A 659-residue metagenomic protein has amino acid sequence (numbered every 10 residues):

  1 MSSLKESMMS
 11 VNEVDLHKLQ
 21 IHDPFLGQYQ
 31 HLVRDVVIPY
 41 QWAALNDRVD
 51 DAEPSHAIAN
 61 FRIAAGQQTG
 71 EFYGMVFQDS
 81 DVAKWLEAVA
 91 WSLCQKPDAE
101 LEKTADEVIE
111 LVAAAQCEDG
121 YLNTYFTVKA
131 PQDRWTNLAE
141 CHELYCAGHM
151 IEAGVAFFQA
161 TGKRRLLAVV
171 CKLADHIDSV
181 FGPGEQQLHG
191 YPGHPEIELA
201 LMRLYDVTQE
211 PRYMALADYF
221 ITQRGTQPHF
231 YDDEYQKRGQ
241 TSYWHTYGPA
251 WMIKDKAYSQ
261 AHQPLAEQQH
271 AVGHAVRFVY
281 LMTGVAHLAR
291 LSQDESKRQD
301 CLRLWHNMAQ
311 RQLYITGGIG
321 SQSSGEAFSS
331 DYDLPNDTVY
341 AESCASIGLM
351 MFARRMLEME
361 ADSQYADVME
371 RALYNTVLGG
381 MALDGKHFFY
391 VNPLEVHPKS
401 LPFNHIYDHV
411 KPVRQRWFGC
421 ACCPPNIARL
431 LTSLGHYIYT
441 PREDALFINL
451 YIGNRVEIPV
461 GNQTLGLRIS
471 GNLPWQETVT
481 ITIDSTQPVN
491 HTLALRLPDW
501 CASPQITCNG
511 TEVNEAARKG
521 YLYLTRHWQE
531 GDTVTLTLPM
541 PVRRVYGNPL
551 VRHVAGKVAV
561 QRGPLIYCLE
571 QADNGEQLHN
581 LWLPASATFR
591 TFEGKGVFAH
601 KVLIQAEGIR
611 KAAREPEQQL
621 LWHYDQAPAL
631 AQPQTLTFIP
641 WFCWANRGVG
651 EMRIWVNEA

Functional and structural regions predicted by a protein language model:
S2-D81, D106-F126: Low-complexity, Ser/Thr/Pro/Gly-enriched N-terminal "stalk/linker" regions
D23, Q30, W42, L86 (+9 more regions): Hydrophobic core segments within long, regular secondary-structure runs in both alpha- and beta-rich folds
L26, L86-A99, G148-K163, I197-Q209 (+6 more regions): Well-ordered alpha-helical scaffold segments within catalytic/enzyme domains
S55-M75, N123-H142, P192-L204, E234-H274 (+2 more regions): Carbohydrate-binding/catalytic loop surfaces
K129-V207: A conserved hydrophobic secondary-structure block that centers on an alpha-helix together with its immediately flanking
A217, C301, S363, D367-N375 (+3 more regions): C-terminal beta-rich recognition modules with glycine/proline-rich loops and embedded aromatic residues
G284-R311, L334-K386, H397: Catalytic-core region of carbohydrate-active enzymes that cleave or remodel glycosidic bonds
C501-T525, R544-L550: Solvent-exposed beta-strand/loop surfaces of large extracellular or lumenal domains
